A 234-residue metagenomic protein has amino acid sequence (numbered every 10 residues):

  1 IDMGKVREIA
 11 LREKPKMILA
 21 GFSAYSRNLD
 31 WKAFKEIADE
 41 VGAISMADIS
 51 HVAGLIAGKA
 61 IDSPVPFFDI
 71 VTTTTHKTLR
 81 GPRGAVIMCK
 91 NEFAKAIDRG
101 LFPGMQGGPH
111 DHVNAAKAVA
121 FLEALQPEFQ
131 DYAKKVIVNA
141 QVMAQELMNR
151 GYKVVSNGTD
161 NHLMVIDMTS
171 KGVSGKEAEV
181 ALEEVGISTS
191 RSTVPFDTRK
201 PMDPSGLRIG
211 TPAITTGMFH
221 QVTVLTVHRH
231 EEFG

Functional and structural regions predicted by a protein language model:
I1-G151, F219: Conserved PLP-enzyme active-site core in the AAT-like
F121-A124, M168, E231: Generic structural signal for hydrophobic core residues of well-folded globular domains
K153-L207, T211, T215-M218: Conserved PLP-binding catalytic core of the aspartate aminotransferase-like
V222-G234: N-terminal low-complexity segments that are often proline-rich with Ser/Thr-Pro
